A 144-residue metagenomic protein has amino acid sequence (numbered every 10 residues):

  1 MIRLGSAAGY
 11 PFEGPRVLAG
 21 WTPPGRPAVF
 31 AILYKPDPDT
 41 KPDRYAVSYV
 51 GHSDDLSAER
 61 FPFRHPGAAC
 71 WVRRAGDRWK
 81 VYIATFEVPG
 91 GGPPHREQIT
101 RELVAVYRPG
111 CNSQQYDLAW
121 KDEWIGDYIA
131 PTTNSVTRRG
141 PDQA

Functional and structural regions predicted by a protein language model:
M1-A144: Boundary/linker segments flanking structured domains
